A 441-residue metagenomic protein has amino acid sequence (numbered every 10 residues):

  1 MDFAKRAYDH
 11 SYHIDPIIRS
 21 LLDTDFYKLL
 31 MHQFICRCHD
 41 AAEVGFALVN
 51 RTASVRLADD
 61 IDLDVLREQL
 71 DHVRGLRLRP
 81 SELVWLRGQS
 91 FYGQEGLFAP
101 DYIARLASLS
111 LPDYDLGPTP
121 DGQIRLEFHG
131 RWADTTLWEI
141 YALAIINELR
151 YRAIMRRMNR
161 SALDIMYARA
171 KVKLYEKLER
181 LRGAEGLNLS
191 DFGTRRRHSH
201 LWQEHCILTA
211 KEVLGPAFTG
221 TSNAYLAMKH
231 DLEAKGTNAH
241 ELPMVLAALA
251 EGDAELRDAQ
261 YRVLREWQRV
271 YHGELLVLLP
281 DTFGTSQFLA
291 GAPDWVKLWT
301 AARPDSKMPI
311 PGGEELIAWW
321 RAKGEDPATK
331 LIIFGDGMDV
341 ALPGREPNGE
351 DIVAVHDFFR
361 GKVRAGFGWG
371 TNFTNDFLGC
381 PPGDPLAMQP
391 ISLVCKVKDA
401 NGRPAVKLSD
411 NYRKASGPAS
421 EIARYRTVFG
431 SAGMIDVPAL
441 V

Functional and structural regions predicted by a protein language model:
M1-A259, Q268, G383-P385, S392-V441: Ordered alpha/beta subdomains of enzyme catalytic regions
G130-W132, T194-H198, T282-G284, M308 (+3 more regions): Active-site-proximal loop/turn and secondary-structure-junction residues that shape catalytic pockets, frequently
A227, A302, V355: Conserved, mostly hydrophobic/aromatic
H230-G324: Glycine- and Gly-Pro-enriched alpha-helical subdomains that act as flexible, kink-prone "lid/hinge" or packing modules
L242-V245, P309-I310, N372-F377, N401-G402: Short gly/pro/ser/thr-enriched loop/turn and capping motifs at secondary-structure boundaries
V277-D281, T300-I310, A328-G337, P343-G344 (+1 more regions): Catalytic beta/alpha-barrel core
A301-D305, F359-C380: Glycine-rich phosphate-binding active-site loops on the catalytic face of alpha/beta enzymes
M338-V363, N375-F377: Catalytic cores of alpha/beta
